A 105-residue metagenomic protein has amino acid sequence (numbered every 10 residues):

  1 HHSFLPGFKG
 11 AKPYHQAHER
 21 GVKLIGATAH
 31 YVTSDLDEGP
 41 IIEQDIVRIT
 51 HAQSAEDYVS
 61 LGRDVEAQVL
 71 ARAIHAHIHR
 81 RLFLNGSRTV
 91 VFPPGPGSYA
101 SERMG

Functional and structural regions predicted by a protein language model:
H2-G95: Donor/substrate-binding cores of folate-linked one-carbon enzymes
F92-G105: Phosphate-binding loop/pocket of nucleotide- and phosphate-handling active sites
